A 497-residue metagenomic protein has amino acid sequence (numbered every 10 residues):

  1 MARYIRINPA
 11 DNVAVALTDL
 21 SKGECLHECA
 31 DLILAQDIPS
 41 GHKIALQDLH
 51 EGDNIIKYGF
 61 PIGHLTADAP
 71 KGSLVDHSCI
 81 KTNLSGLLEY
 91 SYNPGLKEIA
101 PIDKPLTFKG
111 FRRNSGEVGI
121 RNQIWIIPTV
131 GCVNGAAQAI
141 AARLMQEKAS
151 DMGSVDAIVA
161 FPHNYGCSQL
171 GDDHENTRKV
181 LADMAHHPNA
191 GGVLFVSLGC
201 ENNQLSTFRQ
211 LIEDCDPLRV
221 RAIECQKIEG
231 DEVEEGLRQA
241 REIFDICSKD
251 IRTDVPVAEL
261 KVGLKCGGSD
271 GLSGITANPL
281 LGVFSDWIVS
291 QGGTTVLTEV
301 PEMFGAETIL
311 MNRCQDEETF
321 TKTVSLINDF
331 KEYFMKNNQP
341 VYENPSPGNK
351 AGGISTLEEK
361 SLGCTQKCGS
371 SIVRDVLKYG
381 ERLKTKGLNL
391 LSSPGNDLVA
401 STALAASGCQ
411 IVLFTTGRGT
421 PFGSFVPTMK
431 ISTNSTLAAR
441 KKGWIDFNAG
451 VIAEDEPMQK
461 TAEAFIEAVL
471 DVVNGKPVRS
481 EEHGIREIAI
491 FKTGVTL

Functional and structural regions predicted by a protein language model:
M1-I411, R418-P421, V426-L497: Metallocofactor- and cofactor-centric catalytic cores in central/energy metabolism, strongly enriched
